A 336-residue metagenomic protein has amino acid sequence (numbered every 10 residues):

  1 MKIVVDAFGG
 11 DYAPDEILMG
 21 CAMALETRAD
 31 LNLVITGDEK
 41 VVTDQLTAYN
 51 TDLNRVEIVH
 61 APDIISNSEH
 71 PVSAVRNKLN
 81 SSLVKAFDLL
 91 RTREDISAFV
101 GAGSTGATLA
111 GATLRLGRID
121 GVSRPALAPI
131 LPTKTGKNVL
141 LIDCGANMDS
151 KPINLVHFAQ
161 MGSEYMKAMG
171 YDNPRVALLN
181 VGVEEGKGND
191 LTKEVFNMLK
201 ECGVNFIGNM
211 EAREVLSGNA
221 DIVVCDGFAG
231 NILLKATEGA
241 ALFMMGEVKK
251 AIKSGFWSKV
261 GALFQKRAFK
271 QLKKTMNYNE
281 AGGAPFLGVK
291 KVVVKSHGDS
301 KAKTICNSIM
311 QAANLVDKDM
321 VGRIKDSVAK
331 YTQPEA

Functional and structural regions predicted by a protein language model:
M1-T43: N-terminal phosphate-binding or glycine-rich loops at protein starts, especially the Walker A/P-loop of NTPases
V5-D15, V75, A146-V156, K295-K301: Short, glycine-rich nucleotide/cofactor-binding loops
A13-I17, V42, N80-L90, A98-A112 (+6 more regions): Short glycine/serine/threonine-rich phosphate/pyrophosphate-binding segments that cradle anionic phosphate groups
D15-E16, R28, N32-V34, E39-K40 (+3 more regions): Glycine-rich phosphate/diphosphate-binding loop of Rossmann-like nucleotide-binding domains
T51-I96: Phosphate/nucleotide-donor binding subsite
I96-S97, D221: Conserved acidic residues
T113-L127, T133-L141, N219-V223, G227-E335: Glycine-rich phosphate/nucleotide-binding loop
